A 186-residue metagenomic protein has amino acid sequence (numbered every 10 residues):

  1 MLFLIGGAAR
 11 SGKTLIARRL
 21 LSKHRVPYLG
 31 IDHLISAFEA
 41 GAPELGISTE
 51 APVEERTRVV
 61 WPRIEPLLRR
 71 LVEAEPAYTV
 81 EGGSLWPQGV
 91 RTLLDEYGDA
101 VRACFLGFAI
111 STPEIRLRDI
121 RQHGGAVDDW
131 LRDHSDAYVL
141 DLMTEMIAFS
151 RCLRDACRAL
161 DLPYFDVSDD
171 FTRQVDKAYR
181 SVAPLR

Functional and structural regions predicted by a protein language model:
L2: Walker A (P-loop) ATP-phosphate-binding motif of ABC ATPase nucleotide-binding domains
I5: Hydrophobic anchor at the beta1->P-loop junction of P-loop NTPases
A8-A9: The conserved Walker
G12: Conserved glycine(s) of the Walker
L15-R63: Conserved substrate/cofactor phosphate-moiety recognition/catalytic segment in nucleotide-dependent phosphotransferases
E55-I110: Glycine-rich phosphate-binding loop used to anchor ATP phosphates in small-molecule kinases, encompassing both
V101-F149: A glycine- and Lys/Arg-enriched "phosphate-lid" helix/loop adjacent to the NTP-binding pocket of small-molecule kinases
A148-R186: NTP-dependent small-molecule kinase module
